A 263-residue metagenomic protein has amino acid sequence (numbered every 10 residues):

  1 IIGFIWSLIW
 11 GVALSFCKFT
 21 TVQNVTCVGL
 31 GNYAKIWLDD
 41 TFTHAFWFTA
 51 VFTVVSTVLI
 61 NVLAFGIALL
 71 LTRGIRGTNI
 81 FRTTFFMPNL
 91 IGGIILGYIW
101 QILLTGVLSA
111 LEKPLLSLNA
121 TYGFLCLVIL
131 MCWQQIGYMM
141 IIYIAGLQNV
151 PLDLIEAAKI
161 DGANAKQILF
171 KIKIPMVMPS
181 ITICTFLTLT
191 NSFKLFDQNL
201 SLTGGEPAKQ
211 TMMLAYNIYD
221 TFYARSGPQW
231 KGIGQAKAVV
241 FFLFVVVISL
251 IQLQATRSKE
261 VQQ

Functional and structural regions predicted by a protein language model:
I1-Q263: A structural signal for multi-pass alpha-helical bundles of membrane permease subunits that mediate small-molecule
